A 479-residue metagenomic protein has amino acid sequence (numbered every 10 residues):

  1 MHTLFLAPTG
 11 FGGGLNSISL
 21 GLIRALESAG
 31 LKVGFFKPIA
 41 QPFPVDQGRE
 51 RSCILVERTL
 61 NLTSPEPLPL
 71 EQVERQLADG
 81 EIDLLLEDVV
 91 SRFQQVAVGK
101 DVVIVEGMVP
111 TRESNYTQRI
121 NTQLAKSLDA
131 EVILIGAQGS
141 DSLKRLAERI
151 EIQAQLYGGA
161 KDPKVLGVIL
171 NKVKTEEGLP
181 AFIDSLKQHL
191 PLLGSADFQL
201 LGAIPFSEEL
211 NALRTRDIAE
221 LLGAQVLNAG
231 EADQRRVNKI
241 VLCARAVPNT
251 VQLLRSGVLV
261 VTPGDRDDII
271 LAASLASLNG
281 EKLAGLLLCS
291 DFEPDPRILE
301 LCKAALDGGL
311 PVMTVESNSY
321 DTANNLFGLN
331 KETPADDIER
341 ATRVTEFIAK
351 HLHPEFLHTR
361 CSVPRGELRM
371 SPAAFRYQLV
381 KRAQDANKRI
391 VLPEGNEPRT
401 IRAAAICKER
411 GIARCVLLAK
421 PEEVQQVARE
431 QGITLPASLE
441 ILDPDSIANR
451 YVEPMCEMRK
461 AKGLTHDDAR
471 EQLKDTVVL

Functional and structural regions predicted by a protein language model:
M1-P372: Flexible phosphate-sensing "switch/lid" loops adjacent to ATP/NTP-binding sites across phosphate-transfer
E367-L479: Contiguous, glycine/small-aliphatic-enriched amphipathic segments in soluble metabolic enzymes
